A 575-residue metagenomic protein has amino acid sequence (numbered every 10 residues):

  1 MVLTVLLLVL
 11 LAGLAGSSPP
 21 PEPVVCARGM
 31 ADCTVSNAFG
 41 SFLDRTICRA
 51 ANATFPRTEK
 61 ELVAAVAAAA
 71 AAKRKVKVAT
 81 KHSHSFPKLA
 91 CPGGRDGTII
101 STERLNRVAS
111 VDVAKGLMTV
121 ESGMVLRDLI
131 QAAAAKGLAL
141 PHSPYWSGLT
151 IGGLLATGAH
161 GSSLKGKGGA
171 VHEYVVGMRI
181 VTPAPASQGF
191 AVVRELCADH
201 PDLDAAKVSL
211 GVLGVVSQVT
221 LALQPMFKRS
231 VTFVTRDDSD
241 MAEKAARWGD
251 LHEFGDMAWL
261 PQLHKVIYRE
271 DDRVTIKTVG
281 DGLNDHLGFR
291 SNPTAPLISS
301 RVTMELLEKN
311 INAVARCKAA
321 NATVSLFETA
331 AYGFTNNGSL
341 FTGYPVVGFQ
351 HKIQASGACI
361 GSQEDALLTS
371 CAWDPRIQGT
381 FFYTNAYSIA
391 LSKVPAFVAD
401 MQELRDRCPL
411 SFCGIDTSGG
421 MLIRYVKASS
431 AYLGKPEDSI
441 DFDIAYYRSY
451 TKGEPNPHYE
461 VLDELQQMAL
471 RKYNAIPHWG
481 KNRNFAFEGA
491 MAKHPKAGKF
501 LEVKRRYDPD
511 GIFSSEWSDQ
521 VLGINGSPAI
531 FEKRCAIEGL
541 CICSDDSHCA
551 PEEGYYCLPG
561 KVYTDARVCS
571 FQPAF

Functional and structural regions predicted by a protein language model:
M1-L8: Classical eukaryotic N-terminal signal peptides for Sec-dependent ER targeting/secretion, especially the positively
V9-V25: N-terminal signal peptide
D44-Y145, G158-G161, M257: Glycine-rich N-terminal segment of FAD-binding domains in flavoprotein oxidoreductases, spanning the beta-loop-helix
K75, P345-K493: Substrate-recognition/cap regions that form aromatic- and gly/pro-loop-enriched pockets for small-molecule ligands
F86-R107, S163-P185, V215-Q218: Structural signature of FAD isoalloxazine-binding scaffolds in flavoprotein oxidoreductases
A156, V176-A396, E403-D406, C413-T417 (+1 more regions): C-terminal substrate-binding/cap subdomain adjacent to the FAD-binding core in PCMH-type and related FAD-linked
S370-W373, Q467, R471-F575: Activity-critical C-terminal alpha-helical subdomain
